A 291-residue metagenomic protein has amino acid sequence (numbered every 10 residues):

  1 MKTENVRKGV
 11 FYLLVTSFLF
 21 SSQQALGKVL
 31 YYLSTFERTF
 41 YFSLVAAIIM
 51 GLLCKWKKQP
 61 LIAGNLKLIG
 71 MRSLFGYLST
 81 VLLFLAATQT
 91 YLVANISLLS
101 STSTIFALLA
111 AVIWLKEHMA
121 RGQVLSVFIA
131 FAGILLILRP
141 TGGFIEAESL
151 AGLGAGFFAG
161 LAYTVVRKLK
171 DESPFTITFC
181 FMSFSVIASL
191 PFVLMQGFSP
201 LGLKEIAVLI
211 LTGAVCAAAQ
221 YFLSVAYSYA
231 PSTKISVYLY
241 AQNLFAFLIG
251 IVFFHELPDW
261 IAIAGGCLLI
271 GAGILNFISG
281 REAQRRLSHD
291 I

Functional and structural regions predicted by a protein language model:
M1-E37, G143-K168, R285-I291: Glycine-/small-residue-enriched transmembrane alpha-helix faces in small-molecule transporters and effluxers
K2, F42, Y240, L244-I291: C-terminal-most transmembrane helix of multi-pass membrane proteins
K2-T3, A46-N65, F75, A130-F144 (+3 more regions): Membrane-interface helix-cap regions at the ends of transmembrane helices in multi-pass membrane proteins
R7-T16, K55-F84, E146-F157, V193 (+1 more regions): Loop-to-transmembrane-helix transition segments
S17, S21, A25, G51 (+9 more regions): Hydrophobic/small/kink-forming positions within alpha-helical transmembrane segments of polytopic membrane proteins
K57-K58, S103-L125, L244-I263: C-terminal transmembrane-helix exit sites in multi-pass transporters
I96-T102, L169-F184, Q220-V252: Helix-helix packing/entry segments at the starts of transmembrane helices
G122-L138, A155, I261-G280: Hydrophobic transmembrane alpha-helices of multi-pass small-molecule transport proteins
